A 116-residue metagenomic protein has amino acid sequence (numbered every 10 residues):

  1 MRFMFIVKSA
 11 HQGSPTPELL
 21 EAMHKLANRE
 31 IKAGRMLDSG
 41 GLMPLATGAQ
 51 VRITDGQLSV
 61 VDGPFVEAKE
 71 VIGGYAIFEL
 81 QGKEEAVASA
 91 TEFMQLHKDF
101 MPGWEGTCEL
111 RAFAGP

Functional and structural regions predicted by a protein language model:
M1-P116: Conserved, structured core segments of small domains
